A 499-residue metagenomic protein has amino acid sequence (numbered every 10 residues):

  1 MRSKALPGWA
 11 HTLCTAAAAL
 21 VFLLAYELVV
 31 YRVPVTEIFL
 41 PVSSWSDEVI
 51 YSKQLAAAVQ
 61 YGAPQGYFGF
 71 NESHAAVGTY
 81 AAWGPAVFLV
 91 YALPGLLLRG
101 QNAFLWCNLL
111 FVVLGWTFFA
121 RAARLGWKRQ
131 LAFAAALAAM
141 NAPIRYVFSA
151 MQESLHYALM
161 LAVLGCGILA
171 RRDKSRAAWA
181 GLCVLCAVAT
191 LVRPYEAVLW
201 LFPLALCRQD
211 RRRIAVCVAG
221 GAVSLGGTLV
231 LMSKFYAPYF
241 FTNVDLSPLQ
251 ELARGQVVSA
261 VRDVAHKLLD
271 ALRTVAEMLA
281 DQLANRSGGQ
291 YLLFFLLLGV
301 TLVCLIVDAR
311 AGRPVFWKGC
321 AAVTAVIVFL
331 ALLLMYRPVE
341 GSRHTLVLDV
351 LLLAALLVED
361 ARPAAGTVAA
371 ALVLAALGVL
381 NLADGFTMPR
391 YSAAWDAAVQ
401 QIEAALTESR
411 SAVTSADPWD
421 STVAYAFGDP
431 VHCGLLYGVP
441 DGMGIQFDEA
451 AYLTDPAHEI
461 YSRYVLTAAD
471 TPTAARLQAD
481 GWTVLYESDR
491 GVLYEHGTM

Functional and structural regions predicted by a protein language model:
M1, T12-L20, R129-A135, A180-V184 (+2 more regions): Signature aromatic-anchored transmembrane alpha helix within multi-pass, membrane-resident enzymes that catalyze glycan
L24-R32, P194-E196, Y336, D360 (+1 more regions): Transmembrane alpha-helical segments
Y31-E37, D47-V77, A86: Extracytosolic helix-loop segments that constitute the early lumenal/periplasmic catalytic or substrate-binding loops
G78-L114, S287-F295: Loop-to-helix entry region of an early transmembrane alpha helix in multi-pass inner-membrane enzymes
N102-W127, A162, V300-V307: Transmembrane-helix motifs of polytopic, lipid-linked glycan transferases
F148-H156, G341-S342: Short acidic/glycine- and proline-prone juxtamembrane loop motifs at membrane-interface regions of multi-pass membrane
R213-L298: Membrane-lumen/periplasm interface segments of specific transmembrane helices in polyprenyl phosphate-linked
L374-P440, Q446, G497-M499: Membrane-embedded, lumen/periplasm-facing catalytic core of multi-pass transferases that use lipid-linked donors
